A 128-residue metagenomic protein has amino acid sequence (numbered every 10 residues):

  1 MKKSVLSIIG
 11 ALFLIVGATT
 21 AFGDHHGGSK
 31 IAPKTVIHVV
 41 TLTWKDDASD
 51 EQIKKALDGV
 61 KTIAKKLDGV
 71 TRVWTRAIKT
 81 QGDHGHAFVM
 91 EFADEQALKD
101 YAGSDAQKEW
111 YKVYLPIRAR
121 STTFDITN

Functional and structural regions predicted by a protein language model:
M1, V16-G17: Low-complexity intrinsically disordered segments
M1-I9: Bacterial N-terminal signal peptides that target proteins for export
S7, G17-H86, A93-D100, I126-N128: Short S/T/G/P-rich N-terminal loop/turn motif that feeds into the first structured element of a domain
K99-A102, E109-L115: Short, exposed beta-strand-loop hairpins at the edges of beta-sheets in extracellular/periplasmic proteins
L115-F124, N128: C-terminal partner/receptor-binding element of secreted or periplasmic proteins
